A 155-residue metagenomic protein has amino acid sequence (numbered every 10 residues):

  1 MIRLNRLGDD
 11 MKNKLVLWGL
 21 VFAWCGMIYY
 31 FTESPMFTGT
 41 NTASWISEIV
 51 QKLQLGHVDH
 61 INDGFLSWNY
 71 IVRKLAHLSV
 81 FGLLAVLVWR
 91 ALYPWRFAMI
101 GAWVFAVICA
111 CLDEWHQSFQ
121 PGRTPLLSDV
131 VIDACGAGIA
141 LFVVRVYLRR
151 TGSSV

Functional and structural regions predicted by a protein language model:
I2-G82: "…centered on the first transmembrane helix and the immediately adjacent amphipathic helix/loop
N13, R73-A76, V86-W89, A102-A106 (+1 more regions): Alpha-helical transmembrane segments of multi-pass integral membrane proteins
N13-V16, W95-W103, R123-L127: Membrane-helix interface segments
V16-Y30, V104-L112, C135, I139 (+1 more regions): Lipid-exposed faces of alpha-helical membrane segments in multi-pass integral membrane proteins
L53-V58, R90-W95, V104-I108: Short, motif-level signal for alpha-helix interfacial/capping segments enriched in acidic residues and aromatics/proline
S79-P94, C135-R149: Membrane-interfacial alpha-helical segments at the cytosolic side of multi-pass membrane proteins
C111-V131: Interfacial helix-loop-helix junctions of multi-pass membrane proteins
R150-V155: Short, charged juxtamembrane terminal tails flanking transmembrane helices
